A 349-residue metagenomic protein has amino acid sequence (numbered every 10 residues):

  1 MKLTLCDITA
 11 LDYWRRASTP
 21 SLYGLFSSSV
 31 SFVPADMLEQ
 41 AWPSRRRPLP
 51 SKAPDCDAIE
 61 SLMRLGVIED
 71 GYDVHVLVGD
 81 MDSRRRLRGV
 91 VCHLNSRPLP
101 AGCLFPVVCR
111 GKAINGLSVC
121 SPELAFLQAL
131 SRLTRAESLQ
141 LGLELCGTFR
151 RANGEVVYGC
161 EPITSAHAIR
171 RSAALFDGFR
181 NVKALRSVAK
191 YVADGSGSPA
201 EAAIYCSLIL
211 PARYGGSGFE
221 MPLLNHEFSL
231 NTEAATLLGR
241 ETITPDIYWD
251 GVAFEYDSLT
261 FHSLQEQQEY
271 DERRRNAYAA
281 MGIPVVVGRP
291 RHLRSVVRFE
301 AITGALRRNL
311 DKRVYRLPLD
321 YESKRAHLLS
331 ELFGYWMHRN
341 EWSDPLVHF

Functional and structural regions predicted by a protein language model:
M1-R180, Y205, A212, L317-F349: Short gly/ser-rich loop at a beta-strand->alpha-helix junction or flexible surface loop bordering the NTP-binding
C160-F349: Surface segments flanking catalytic/ligand-binding clefts of nucleic-acid enzymes
